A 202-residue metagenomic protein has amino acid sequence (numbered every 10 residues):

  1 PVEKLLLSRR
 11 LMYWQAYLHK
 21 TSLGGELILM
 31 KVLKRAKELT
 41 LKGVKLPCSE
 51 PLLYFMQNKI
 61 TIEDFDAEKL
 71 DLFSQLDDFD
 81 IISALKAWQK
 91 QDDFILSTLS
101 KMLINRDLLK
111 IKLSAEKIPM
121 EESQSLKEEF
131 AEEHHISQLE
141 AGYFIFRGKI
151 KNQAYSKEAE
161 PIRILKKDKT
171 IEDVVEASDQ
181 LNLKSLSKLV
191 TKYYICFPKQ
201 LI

Functional and structural regions predicted by a protein language model:
P1-I202: Histidine-centered, transition-metal-coordinating active-site segments
